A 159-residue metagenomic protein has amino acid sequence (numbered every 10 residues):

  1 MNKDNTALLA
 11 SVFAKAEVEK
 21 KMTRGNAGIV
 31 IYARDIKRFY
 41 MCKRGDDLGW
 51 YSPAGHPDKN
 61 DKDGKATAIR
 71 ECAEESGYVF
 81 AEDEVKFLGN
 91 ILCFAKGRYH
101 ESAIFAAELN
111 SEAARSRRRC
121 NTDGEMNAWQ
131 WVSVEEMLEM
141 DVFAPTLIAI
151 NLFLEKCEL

Functional and structural regions predicted by a protein language model:
N2-G28: Acidic, metal-coordinating catalytic segment for phosphate/diphosphate chemistry, firing primarily on the Nudix
A10-K20, F87, I91-L92, V134 (+1 more regions): Class I (Rossmann-like) S-adenosyl-L-methionine-dependent methyltransferase catalytic domain, capturing the SAM-binding
K15-E19, G25, R44, G49 (+4 more regions): Catalytic phosphate/metal-binding cores of nucleic-acid and nucleotide-processing enzymes, i.e., regions that mediate
R24, D35-K37, I91-R118, Q130 (+1 more regions): Active-site-adjacent beta-strand/loop module that shapes the phosphate/pyrophosphate-binding cleft
D35-E75: Conserved Nudix-box catalytic region and its N-terminal flanking loop in Nudix hydrolases and closely related
D46-W50, N121-L159: Nudix hydrolase/Nudix homology domain
V79-G89: A short coil-to-beta-strand element that immediately follows conserved catalytic motifs
